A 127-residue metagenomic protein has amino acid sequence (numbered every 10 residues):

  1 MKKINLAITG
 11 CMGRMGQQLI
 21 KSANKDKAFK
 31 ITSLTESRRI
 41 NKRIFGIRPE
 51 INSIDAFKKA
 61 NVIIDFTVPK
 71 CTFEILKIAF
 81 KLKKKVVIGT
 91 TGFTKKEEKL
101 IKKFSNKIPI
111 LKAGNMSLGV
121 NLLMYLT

Functional and structural regions predicted by a protein language model:
K2-L6: Extreme N-terminal starter segment of soluble prokaryotic enzymes
I8-I20: N-terminal Rossmann NAD(P)H-binding glycine-rich loop of SDR-like oxidoreductase domains
S22-G46: NAD(P)-binding Rossmann-fold cofactor-contacting core
K30, G46-A60: Short acidic low-complexity segments
I63-I64: N-terminal Rossmann-like NAD(P) cofactor-binding module of classical short-chain dehydrogenase/reductase
T67-V68: Short glycine-/small-residue-rich Rossmann-like dinucleotide-binding loops
L76-K77, K81-L82, G89-A113, L118-T127: Rossmann-fold NAD(P)-binding glycine/threonine-rich loop
